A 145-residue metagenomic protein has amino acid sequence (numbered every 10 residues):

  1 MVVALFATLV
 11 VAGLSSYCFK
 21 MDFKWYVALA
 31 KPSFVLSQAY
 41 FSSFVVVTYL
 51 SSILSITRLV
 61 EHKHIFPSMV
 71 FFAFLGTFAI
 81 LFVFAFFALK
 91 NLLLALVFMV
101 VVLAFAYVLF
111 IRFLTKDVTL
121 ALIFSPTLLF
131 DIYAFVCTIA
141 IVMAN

Functional and structural regions predicted by a protein language model:
M1-F6: N-terminal membrane topogenic signal
T8-K24: Alpha-helical transmembrane segments of multi-pass membrane proteins
K20-F34: Membrane-interface helix termini and inter-helical loops of multi-pass transporters
K31-F44: Short aromatic-rich membrane-water interface segments that cap or initiate transmembrane helices in multi-pass membrane
V45-I56, F74-A79, V102: Core segments of transmembrane alpha-helices that mediate helix-helix packing or line hydrophobic substrate/ligand
H64-F72: Membrane-interfacial loop-to-transmembrane alpha-helix junctions, especially the N-terminal start
F84-L94, T115, I141-N145: Membrane-interface helix caps and helix-loop-helix hairpins in membrane proteins
L114-N145: Terminal transmembrane helical module of multi-pass membrane proteins
